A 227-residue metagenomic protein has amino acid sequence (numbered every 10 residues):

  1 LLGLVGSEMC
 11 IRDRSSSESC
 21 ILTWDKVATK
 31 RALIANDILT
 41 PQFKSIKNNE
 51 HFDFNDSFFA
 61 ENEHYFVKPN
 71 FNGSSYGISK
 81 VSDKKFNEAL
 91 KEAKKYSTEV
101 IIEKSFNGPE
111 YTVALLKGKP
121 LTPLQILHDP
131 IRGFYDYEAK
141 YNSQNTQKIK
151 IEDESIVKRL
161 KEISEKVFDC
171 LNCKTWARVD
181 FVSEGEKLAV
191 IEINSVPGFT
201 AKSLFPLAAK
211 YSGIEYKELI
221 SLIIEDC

Functional and structural regions predicted by a protein language model:
L1-G6, I11: Single conserved hydrophobic/aromatic residue that forms the stacking wall/gate of nucleotide- or nucleobase-binding
S7, L33-I34, A209: Structural element of the ATP-grasp superfamily
R12-D13, T40, Y65, Y216: Hydrophobic beta-strand scaffold residues
S17-C20, I126-H128: Short, acidic/turn-prone active-site loops that include or flank metal/cofactor- and phosphate-binding residues
I21-P109: Active-site nucleotide/adenylate-binding loops and adjacent lid/helix of ATP-dependent enzymes
S82-E162, S183, L188-A189: Phosphate-binding site of ATP-dependent enzymes
K104, V113-L115, F168-A201, A209: Conserved metal-phosphate-binding beta-hairpin within the catalytic cores of diverse ATP-dependent phosphoryl-transfer
R132-Y135, T200-A208: A short, polar/charged loop-to-alpha-helix boundary motif
